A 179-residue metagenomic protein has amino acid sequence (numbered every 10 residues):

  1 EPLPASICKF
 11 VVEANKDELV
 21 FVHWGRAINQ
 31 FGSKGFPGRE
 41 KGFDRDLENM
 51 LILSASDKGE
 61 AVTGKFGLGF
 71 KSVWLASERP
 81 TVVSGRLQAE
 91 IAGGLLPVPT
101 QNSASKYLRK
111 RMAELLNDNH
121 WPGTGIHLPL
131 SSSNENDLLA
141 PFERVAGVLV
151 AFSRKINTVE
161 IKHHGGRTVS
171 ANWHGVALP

Functional and structural regions predicted by a protein language model:
E1-F66, K71, L75-P179: Interdomain "switch/hinge" adjacent to the Bergerat
